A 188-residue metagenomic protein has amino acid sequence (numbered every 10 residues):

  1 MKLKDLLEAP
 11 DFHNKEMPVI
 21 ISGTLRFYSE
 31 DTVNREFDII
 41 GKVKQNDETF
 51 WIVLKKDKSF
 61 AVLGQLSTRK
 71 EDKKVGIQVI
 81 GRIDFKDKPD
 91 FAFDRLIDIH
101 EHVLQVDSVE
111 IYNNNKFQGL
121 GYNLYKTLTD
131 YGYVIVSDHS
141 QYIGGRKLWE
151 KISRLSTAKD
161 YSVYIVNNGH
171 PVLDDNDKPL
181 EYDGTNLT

Functional and structural regions predicted by a protein language model:
K2-K116, K126-S137, Q141-T188: Non-catalytic substrate-recognition and accessory regions of acyl/acetyltransferase enzymes
Y122: Residues forming the Rossmann-fold NAD(P)(H) cofactor-binding site
